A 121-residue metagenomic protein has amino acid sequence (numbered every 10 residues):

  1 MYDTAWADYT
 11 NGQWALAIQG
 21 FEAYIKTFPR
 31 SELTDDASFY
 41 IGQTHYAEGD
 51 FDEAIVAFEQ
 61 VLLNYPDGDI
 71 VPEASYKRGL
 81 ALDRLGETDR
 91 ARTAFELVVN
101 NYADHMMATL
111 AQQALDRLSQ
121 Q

Functional and structural regions predicted by a protein language model:
T27-L33, L63-I70, V99-T109: Short solvent-exposed coil/turn linkers within tandem alpha-helical repeat scaffolds
